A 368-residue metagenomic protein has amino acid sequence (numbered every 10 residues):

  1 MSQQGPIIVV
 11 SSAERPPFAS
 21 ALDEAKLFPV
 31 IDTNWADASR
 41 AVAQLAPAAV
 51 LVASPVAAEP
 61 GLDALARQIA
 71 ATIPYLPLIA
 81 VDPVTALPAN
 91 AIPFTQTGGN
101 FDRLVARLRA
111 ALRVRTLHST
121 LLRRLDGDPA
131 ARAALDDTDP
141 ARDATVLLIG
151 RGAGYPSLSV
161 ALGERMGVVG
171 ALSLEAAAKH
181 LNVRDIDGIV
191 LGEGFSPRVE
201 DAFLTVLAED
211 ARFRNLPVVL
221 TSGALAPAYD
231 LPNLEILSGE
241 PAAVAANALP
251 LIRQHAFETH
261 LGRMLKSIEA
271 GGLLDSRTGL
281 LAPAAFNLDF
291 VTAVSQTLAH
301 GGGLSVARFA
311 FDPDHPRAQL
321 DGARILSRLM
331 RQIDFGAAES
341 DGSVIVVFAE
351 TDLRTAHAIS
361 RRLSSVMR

Functional and structural regions predicted by a protein language model:
V9-V30, R151-L174: Two-component/phosphorelay signaling modules centered on CheY-like receiver
R15, T33-S39, A48-Y75, P83-V84 (+2 more regions): Conserved phosphotransfer microenvironments
S20, A58-I73, P77-D102, A106 (+3 more regions): Alpha4 helix (beta4-alpha4-beta5 surface) of REC/receiver domains from two-component response regulators
N90-A91, T97-R132, A243-S267, D289 (+1 more regions): Receiver (REC) domain switch/output surface
T145-V146, L280, G302-P313, G336: Active-site-flanking beta-strand signature of metal-NTP-handling nucleotidyl enzymes and homologous cyclase-like
R263-P283: Amphipathic HAMP/coiled-coil signal-transducing linker helices that couple sensory inputs to cytosolic output domains
A270, L281-G302, D321-R331: Short regulatory alpha-helical coupling segments that immediately precede and/or link into cyclic nucleotide signaling
L273, A299, D321-A356, S365-R368: Conserved helix-loop-beta segment at the catalytic/binding core of cyclic-nucleotide signaling proteins
